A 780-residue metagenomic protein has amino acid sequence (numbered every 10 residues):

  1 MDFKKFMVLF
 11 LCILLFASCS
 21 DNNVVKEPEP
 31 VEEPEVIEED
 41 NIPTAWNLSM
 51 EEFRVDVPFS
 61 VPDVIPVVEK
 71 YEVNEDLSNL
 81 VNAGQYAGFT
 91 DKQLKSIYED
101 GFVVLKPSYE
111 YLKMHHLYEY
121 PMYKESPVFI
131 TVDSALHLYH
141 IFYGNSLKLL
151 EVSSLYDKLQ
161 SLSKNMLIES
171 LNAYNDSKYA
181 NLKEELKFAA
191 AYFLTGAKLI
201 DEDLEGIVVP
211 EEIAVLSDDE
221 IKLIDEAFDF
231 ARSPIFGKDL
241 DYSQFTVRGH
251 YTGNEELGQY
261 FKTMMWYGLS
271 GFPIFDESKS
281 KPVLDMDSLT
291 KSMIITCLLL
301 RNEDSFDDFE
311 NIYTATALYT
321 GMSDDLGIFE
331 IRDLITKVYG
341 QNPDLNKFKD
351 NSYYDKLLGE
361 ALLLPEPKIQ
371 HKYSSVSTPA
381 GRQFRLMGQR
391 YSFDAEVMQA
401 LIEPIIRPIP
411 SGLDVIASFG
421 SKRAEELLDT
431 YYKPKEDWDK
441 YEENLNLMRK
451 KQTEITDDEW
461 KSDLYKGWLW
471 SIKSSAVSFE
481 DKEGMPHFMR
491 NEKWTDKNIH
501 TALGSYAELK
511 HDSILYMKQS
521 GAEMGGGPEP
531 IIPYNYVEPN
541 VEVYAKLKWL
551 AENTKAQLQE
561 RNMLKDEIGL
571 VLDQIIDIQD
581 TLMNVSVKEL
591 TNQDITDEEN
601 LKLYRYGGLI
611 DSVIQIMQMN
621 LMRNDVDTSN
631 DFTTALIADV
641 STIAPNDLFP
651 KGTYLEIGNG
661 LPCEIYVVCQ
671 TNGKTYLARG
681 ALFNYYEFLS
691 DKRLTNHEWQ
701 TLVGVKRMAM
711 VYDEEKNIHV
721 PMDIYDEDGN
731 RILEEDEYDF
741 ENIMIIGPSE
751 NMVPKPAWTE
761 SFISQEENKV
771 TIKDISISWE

Functional and structural regions predicted by a protein language model:
K4-L9: Sec-dependent signal peptide recognition, specifically the positively charged N-region followed immediately by
L15-S18: C-terminal motif of bacterial Sec signal peptides marking the signal peptidase cleavage site
S20-K26: Bacterial lipoprotein signal-peptidase II cleavage site
E29-E780: Long, non-catalytic protein-protein interaction scaffolds
